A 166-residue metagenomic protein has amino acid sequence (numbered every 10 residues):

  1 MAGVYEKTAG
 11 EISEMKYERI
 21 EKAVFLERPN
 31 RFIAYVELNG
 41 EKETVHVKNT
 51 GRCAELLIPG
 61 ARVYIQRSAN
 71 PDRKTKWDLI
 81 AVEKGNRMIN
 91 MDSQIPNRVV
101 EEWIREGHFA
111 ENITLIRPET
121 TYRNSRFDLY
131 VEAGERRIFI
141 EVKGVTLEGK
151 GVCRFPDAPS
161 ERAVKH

Functional and structural regions predicted by a protein language model:
Y17-E27: Structural detector for short beta-strands of small beta-barrel domains
A23, F127-P159: Conserved catalytic cores of phosphodiester-cleaving nucleases, focusing on short active-site segments
E27, R67-D72: Short, charged beta-turn/beta-strand-edge "cap" motif at the junction between a beta-strand and an adjacent loop
N30-Y35: Short aromatic-glycine-enriched beta-strand elements
E43-C53: Short alpha-helix capping/helix-loop boundary micro-motifs
G51-Y64: Short nucleic-acid-contacting surface segments enriched for D/E, G, S/T with interspersed K/R
A54, G85-P118: Acidic-basic catalytic patches of nuclease active cores, encompassing PD-(D/E)XK and other metal-cofactor nuclease
N70-N86: OB-fold/S1-family single-stranded nucleic acid-binding modules
